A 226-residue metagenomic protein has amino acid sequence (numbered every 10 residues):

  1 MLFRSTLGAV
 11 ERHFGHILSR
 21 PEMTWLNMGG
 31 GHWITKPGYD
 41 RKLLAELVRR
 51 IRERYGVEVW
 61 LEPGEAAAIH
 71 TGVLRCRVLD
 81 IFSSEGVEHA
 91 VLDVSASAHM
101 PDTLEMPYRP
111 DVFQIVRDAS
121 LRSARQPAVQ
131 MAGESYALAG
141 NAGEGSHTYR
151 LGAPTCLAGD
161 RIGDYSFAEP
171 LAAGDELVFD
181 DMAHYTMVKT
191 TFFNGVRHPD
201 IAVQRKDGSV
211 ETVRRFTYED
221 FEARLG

Functional and structural regions predicted by a protein language model:
M1-L2: Short, small-residue-biased leader/transition segments that mark boundaries at the very start of proteins
S5-V10, R41-E46, C76, S166: Charged helix-capping and loop-helix junction motifs
T6-E22: Structured alpha-helical segments in the cores of large, soluble enzyme domains
R12-I17, A45-Y55: Alpha-helix-loop-beta-strand connector modules within alpha/beta enzyme cores
S19-T24, Y55-V59: Short, well-ordered coil/turn segments that N-cap beta-strands
L26-T35, P63-A66: Glycine-rich beta-strand-to-loop/alpha-helix junction loops that act as flexible
G38: Conserved N-terminal phosphate-binding loop of PLP-dependent enzymes in the Aspartate aminotransferase
E58-G226: Charged (often Lys/Glu-rich) extended helix/loop segments that serve as interaction or gating elements
